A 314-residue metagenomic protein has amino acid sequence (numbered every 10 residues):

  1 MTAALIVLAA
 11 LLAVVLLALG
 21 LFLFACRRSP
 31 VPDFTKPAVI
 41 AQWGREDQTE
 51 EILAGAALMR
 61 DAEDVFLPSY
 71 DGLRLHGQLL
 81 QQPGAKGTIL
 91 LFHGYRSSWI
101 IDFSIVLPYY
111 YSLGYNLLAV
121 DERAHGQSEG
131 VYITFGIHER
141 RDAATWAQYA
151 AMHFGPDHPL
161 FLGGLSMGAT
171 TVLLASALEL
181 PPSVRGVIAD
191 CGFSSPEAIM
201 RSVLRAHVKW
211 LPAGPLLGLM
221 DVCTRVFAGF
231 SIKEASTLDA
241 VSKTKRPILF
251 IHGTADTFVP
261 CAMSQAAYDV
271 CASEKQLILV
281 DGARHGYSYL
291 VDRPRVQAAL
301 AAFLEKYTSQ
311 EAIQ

Functional and structural regions predicted by a protein language model:
A4-P68: An N-terminal hydrophobic leader/cap segment in hydrolases
Y95-Y109: The serine-hydrolase catalytic nucleophile loop
Y109-E129: Conserved alpha/beta-hydrolase
I133-F154: Alpha/beta-hydrolase active-site loop
L174-S231, D239: Hydrolase active-site cap/lid region
T237, R246, P260-D269: Short alpha-helix in the alpha/beta-hydrolase fold that links the catalytic acid
K243-T244, F250-H252, D256: Short beta-strand/loop motif that positions the catalytic acidic residue of the alpha/beta-hydrolase fold
A283-P294: Catalytic histidine-centered segment of alpha/beta-hydrolase-like enzymes
